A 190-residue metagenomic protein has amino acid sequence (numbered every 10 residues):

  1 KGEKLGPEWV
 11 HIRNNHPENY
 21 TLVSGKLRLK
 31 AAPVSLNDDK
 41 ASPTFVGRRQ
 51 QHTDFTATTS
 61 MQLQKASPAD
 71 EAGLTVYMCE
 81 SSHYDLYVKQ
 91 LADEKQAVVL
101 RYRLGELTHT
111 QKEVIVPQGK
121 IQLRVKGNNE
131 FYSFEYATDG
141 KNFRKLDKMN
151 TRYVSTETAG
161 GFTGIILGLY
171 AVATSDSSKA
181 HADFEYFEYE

Functional and structural regions predicted by a protein language model:
K1-E190: Extracellular glycan-recognition regions
